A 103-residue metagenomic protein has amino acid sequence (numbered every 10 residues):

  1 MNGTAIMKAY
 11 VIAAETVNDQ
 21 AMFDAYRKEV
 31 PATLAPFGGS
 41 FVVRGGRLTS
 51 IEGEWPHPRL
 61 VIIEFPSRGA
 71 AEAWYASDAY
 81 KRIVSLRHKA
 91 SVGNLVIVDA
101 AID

Functional and structural regions predicted by a protein language model:
M1-I62, P66-A76, D99-D103: Short S/T/G/P-rich N-terminal loop/turn motif that feeds into the first structured element of a domain
E72-W74, A79-V96: C-terminal structural segments of small proteins and small subunits
